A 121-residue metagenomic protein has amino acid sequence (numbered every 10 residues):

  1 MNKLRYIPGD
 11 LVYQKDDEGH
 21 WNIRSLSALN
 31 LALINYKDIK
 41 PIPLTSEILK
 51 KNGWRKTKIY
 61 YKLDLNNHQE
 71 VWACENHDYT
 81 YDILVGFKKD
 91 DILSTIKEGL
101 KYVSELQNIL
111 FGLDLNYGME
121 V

Functional and structural regions predicted by a protein language model:
L4, G9-Y13, E18-L31: Short beta-strand-centered aromatic/proline hotspots
I7, I39, I96: Short, flexible active-site loop motifs that bind/organize anionic cofactors or intermediates
I7, P43-K56: Amphipathic alpha-helical segments
R24-I34, T57-K101: Acidic, low-complexity, intrinsically disordered interaction modules
N35-L44: Electropositive
W54-I59, V121: Short amphipathic alpha-helical segments with coiled-coil-like heptad repeat character
D91-V121: Ampiphathic alpha-helical segments that act as solvent-exposed interaction surfaces
